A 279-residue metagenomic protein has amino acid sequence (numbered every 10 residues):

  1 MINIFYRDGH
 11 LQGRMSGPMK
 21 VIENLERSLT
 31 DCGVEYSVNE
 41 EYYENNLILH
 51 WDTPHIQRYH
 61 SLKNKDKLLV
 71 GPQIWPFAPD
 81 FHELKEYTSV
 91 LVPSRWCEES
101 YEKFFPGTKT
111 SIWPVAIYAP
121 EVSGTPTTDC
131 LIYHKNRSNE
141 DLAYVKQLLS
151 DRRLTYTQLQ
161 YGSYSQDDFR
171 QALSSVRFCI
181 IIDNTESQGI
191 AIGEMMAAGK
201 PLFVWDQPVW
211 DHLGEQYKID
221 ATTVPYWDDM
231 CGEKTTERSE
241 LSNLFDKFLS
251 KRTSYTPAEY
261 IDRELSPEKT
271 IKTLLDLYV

Functional and structural regions predicted by a protein language model:
M1-R58, P267-E268, K272-V279: N-terminal pre-catalytic "stem/leader" segment of glycosyltransferase-like enzymes
H10-R14, V21-I22, W51-Y144, L265 (+1 more regions): Catalytic core of nucleotide-activated saccharide and alditol-phosphate transferases
E35-E44, D168-F169, T236-E240: Short acidic low-complexity segments
Y43-N45, E86, S174-V176: Alpha-helix C-terminal capping/helix-to-coil transition sites in glycosyltransferase folds
Y156-S165: Active-site donor-binding acidic/aromatic loop of nucleotide-activated sugar and phosphosugar transferases involved
S165-V176, A197: Short acidic alpha-helix that forms the nucleotide-activated donor recognition element in Leloir-type transferases
S174-S187: Acidic donor-binding loop of glycosyltransferase active sites
N184-E264: Catalytic binding pocket for nucleotide-activated donors in carbohydrate/polymer assembly enzymes
